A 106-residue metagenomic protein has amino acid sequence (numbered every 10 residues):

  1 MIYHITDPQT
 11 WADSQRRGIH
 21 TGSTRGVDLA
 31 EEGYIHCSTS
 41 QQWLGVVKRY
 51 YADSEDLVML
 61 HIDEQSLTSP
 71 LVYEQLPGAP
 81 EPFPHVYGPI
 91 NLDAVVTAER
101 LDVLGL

Functional and structural regions predicted by a protein language model:
M1-L106: Conserved, structured core segments of small domains
